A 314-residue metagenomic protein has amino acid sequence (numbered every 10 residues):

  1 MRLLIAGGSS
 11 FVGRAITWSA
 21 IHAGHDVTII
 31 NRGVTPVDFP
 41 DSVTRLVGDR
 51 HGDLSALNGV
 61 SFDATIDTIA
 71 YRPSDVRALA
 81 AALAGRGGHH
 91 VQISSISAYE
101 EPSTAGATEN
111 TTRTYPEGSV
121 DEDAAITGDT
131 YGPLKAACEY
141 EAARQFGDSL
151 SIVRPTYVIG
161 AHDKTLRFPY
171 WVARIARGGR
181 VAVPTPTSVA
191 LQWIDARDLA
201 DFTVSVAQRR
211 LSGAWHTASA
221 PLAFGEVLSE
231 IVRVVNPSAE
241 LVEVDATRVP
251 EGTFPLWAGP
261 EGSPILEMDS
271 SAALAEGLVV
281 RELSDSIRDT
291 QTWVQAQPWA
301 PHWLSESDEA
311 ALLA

Functional and structural regions predicted by a protein language model:
L3-A23: N-terminal Rossmann NAD(P)H-binding glycine-rich loop of SDR-like oxidoreductase domains
S9, R14, I29, G33-G87 (+2 more regions): NAD(P)H-binding glycine-rich loop region in Rossmannoid oxidoreductase-like domains and their noncatalytic homologs
S94, C138-H162: Conserved beta-loop-beta element that borders a ligand/cofactor-binding pocket
I96-D129, R144: Active-site "gating" loop of Rossmann-like NAD(P)-dependent oxidoreductase/epimerase domains
Y131-K135: Active-site YXXXK catalytic motif of short-chain dehydrogenase/reductase
L166-W171, P184-A207, G213, D285: Substrate-positioning beta->alpha
V172-P184, P237-E240: A short C-terminal helix-loop "cap" of Rossmann-like NAD(P)-dependent dehydrogenase/epimerase domains
A200-P264, D269-S271, R288-D289, P298-A314: Mid/C-terminal beta-alpha module of Rossmann-like enzyme folds, strongest in SDR-family dehydrogenases/epimerases
